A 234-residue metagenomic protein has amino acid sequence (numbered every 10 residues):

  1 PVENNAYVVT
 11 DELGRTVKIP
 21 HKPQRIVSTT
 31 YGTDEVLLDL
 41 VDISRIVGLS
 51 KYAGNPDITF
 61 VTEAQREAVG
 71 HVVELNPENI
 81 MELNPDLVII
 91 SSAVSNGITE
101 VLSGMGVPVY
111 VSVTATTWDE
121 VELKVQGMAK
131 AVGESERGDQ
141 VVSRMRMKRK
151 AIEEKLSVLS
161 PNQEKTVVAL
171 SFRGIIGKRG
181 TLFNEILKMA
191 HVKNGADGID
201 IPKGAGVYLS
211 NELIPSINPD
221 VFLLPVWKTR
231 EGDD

Functional and structural regions predicted by a protein language model:
P1-H21: Short, low-complexity disordered leader/linker segments with a strong preference for bacterial N-terminal type II
E12-G14, E67-E78, D200-N211: Short helix-initiation/N-cap motifs at beta->coil->alpha
T16, G97-I175, A196-G198, I217: Extracytoplasmic substrate-binding proteins
V17-I19, D34-D39, N55-F60, I175-R179 (+3 more regions): Short, solvent-exposed loop/turn elements at domain surfaces
R25-L83, L87-S92, V192-G195: A short, structured surface patch at a secondary-structure boundary
A53-N55, R66, G180-G206: Alpha-helical, coiled-coil/dimerization segments enriched in small aliphatic residues
N76-A93, V107, S210-P225: Proline-aspartate-enriched helix->loop->beta-strand connector
V94-G104, L224-D234: A ligand-binding cleft/hinge motif common to bilobed small-molecule-binding domains
